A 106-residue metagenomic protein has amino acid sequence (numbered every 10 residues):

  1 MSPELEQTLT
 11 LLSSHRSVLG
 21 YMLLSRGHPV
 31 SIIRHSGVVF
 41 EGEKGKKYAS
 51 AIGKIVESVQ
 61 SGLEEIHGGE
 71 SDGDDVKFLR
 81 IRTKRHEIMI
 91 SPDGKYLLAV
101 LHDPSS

Functional and structural regions predicted by a protein language model:
M1-G27, S31-S106: Non-catalytic interaction/Regulatory regions outside core domains
